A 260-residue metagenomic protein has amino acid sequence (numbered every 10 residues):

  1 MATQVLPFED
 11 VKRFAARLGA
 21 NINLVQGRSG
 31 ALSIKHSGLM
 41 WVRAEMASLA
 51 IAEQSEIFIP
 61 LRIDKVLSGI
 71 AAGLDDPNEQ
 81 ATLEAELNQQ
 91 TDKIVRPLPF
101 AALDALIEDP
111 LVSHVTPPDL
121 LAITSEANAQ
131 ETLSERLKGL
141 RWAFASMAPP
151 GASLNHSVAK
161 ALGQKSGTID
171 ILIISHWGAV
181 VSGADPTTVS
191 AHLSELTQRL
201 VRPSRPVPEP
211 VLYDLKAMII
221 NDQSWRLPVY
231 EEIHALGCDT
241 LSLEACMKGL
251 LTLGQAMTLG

Functional and structural regions predicted by a protein language model:
M1-G260: Glycine-rich flexible loops
